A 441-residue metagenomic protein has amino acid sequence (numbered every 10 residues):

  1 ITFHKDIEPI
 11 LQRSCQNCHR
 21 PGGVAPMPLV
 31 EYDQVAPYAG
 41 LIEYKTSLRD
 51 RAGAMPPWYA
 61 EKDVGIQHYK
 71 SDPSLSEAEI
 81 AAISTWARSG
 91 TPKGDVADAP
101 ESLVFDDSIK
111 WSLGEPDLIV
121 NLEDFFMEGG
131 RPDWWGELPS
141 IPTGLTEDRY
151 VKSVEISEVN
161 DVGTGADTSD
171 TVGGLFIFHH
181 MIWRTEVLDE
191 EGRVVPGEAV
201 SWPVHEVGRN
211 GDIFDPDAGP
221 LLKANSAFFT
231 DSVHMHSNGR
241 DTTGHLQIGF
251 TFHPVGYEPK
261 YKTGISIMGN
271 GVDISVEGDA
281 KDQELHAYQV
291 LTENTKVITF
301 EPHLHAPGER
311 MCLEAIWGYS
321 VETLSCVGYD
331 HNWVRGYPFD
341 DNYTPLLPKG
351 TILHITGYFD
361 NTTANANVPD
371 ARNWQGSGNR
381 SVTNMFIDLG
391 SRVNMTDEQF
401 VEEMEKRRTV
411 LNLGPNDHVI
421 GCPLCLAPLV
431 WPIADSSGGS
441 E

Functional and structural regions predicted by a protein language model:
I1-I141, S153, N225-D231: Aromatic- and Gly/Pro-enriched helix-to-coil junctions and flexible linker segments
A25, I177-H179, L246, I298 (+1 more regions): Short beta-strand/loop motifs in extracellular/secreted proteins, especially within beta-sandwich accessory domains
G90-K93, M235-R240, Y358-N367: Short acidic/polar inter-strand loop motif in beta-rich domains
A99-D170, G239-P307, A364-G439: Solvent-exposed, flexible loop/coil segments flanking beta-strands in beta-rich domains
V151-V154, G219-H236, P345-N361: Noncatalytic modules at the cell exterior or secretory-pathway interfaces, chiefly beta-strand-rich lectin/adhesion
D167-L188, R310-Y319: Short, surface-exposed beta-strand/strand-loop-strand elements in extracellular ectodomains
S201-A224, H331-L347: Beta-sandwich interaction modules
I298-S381: Extended, compositionally biased non-globular segments
